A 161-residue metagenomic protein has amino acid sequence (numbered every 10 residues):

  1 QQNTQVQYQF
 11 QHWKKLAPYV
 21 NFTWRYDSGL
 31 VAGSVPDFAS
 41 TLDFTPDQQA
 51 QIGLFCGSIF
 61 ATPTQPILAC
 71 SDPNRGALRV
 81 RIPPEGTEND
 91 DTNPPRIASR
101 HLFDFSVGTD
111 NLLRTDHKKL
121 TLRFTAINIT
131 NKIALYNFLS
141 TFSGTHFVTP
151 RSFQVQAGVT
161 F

Functional and structural regions predicted by a protein language model:
Q1-Q7, H12-W13, S28: Active-site-proximal binding-pocket segments
W13-A61, Q65-P83, I97-L102, G108-F161: C-terminal beta-signal and adjacent terminal beta-strands/loops of Gram-negative outer-membrane beta-barrel proteins
D90-I97: Short, glycine/charged-rich beta-strand-loop motifs at protein surfaces that mediate ligand recognition and catalysis
